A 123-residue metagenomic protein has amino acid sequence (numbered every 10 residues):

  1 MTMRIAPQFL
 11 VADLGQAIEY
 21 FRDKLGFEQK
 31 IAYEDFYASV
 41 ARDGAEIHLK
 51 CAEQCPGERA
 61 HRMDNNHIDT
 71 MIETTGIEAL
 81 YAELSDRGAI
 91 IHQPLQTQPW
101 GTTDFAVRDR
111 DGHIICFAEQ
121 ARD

Functional and structural regions predicted by a protein language model:
M1-Q8, E28-R108, A118-D123: Vicinal oxygen chelate
V11-G15: Short acidic-aromatic low-complexity motifs
Q16-Y33: K/E-rich alpha-helical interaction surfaces of small helical-bundle regulatory domains
A17-R22, L84, D109-G112: Conserved active-site tyrosine of GNAT-family acetyltransferases
